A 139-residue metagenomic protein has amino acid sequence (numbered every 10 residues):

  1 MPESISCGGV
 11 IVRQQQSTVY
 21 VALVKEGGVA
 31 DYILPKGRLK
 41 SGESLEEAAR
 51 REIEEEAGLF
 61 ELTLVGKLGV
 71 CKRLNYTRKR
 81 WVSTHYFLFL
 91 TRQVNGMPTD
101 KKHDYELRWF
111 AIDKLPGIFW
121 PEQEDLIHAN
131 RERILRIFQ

Functional and structural regions predicted by a protein language model:
M1-L34: N-terminal strand-loop-strand
M1-S4, R13, L74, I112 (+2 more regions): Class I (Rossmann-like) S-adenosyl-L-methionine-dependent methyltransferase catalytic domain, capturing the SAM-binding
Y20, A49, R133-I134: Generic secondary-structure boundary signal with a strong preference for alpha-helix termini
G37-G66, V70-L126: Unchanged
Q139: Catalytic cores of nucleic-acid ligases and guanylyltransferases
